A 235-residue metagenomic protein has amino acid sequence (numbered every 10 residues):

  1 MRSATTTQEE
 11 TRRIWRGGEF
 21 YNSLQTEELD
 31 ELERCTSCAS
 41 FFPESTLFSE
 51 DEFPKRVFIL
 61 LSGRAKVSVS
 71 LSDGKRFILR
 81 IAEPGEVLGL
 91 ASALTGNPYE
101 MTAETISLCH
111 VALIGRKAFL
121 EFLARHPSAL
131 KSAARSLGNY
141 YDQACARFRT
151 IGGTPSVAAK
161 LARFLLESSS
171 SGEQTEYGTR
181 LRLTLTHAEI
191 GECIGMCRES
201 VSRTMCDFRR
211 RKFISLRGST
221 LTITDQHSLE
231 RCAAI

Functional and structural regions predicted by a protein language model:
M1-P43, S92-A93: Cyclic nucleotide-binding regulatory module and flanking cytosolic helices
F20, S45-L108: Cyclic nucleotide-binding regulatory domains
S23, I81, L113, T184 (+1 more regions): Short aromatic/basic micro-patch
E28, R80-D142: Cyclic-nucleotide recognition modules
T36, P54-K55, L181: Short loop/turn microsegments at loop-to-beta-strand junctions
S68, L90-A91, E121-F122, F164 (+1 more regions): Residues that scaffold the ATP/ADP-binding catalytic core of kinase and kinase-like folds
A124, S128-G195: Polybasic "coupling" helices that flank or enter modular domains
F164, S168-I235: Phosphate-/nucleic-acid-contacting segments
